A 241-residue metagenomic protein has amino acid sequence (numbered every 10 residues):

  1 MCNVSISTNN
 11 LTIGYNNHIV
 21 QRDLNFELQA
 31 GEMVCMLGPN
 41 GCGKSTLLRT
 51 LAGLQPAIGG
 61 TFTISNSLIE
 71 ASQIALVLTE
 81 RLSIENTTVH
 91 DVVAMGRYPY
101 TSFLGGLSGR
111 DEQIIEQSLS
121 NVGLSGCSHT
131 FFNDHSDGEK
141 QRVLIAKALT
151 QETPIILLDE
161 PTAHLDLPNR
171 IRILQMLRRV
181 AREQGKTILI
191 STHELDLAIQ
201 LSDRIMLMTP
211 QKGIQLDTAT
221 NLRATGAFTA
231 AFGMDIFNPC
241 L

Functional and structural regions predicted by a protein language model:
I6, V20-D23: Conserved structural motif at the start of ABC-family nucleotide-binding domains
L37-P39: The feature captures the beta-strand-to-loop junction immediately N-terminal to the Walker
A52: Helix-to-loop junction immediately C-terminal to a conserved catalytic motif
A94, G109-C127: Conserved ABC ATPase "signature" region
F131-H135: Conserved ABC ATPase signature
I156-D159: Catalytic Walker B motif of ABC-type/P-loop ATPase nucleotide-binding domains
T192-H193: H-loop/switch region of ABC-family ATPase nucleotide-binding domains
